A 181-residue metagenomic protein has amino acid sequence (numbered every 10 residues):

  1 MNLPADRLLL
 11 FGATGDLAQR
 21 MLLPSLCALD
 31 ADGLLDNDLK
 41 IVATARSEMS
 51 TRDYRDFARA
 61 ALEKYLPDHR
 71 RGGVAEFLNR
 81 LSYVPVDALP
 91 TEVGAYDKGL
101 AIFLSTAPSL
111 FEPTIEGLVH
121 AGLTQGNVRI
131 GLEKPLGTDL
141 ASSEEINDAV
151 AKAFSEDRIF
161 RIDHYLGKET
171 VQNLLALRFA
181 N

Functional and structural regions predicted by a protein language model:
M1-L132, L136-N181: Secretory/organelle targeting and membrane-embedding segments
